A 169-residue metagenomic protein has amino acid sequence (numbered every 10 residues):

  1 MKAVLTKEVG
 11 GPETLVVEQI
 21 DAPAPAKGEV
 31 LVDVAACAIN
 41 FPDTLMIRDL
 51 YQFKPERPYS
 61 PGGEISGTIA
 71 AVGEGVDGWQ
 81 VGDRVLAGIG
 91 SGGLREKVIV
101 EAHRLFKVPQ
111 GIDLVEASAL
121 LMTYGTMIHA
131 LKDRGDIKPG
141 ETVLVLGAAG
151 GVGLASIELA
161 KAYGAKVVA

Functional and structural regions predicted by a protein language model:
A3, V34, V98, M127 (+1 more regions): Terminal peptide-recognition signature
D21-A38, L50-G92: Glycine-rich beta-strand-centered segment in the early N-terminal region that forms part of a ligand/cofactor-binding
P42-R48: Cytochrome P450 core scaffold surrounding the K-helix E-X-X-R motif and the conserved "meander" helix-loop region
Q80, Q110-V115, D136-T142: Short helix-loop-beta connector
I89-A102: A structural motif shared across PLP-dependent enzymes of the aminotransferase-like
R104-L121: Short peripheral tails and domain-boundary helices/loops at the edges of structured domains
L120, Y124-A169: Mid-domain Rossmann-like dinucleotide-binding core that forms the NAD(H)/NADP(H) cofactor-binding site
